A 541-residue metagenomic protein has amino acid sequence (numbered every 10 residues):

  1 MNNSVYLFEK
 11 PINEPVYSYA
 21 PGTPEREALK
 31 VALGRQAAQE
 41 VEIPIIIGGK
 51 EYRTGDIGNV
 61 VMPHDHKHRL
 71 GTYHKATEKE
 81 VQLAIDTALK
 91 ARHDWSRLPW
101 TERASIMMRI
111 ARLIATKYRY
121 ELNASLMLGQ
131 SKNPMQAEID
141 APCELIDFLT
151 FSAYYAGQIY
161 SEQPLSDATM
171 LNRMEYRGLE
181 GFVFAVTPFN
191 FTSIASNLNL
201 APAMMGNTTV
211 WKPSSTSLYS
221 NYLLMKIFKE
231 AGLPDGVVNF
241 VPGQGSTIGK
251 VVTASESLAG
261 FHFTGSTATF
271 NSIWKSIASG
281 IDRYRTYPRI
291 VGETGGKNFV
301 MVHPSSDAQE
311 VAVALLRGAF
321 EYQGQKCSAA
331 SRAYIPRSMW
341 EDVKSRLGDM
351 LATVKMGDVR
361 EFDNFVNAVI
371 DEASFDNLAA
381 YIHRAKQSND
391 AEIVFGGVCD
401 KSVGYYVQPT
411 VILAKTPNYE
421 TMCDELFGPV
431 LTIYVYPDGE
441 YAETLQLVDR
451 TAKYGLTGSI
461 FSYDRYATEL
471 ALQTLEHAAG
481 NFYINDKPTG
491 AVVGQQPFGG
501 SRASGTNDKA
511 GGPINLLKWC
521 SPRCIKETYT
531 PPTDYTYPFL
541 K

Functional and structural regions predicted by a protein language model:
M1-L7, E14, S18, D65-Y73 (+9 more regions): Conserved C-terminal structural/oligomerization subdomain of aldehyde/semialdehyde dehydrogenase
M1-R69: Hydrophobic face of amphipathic alpha-helices that form TPR/SEL1-like repeat modules and related alpha-solenoid
R53-G55, N59-V61, H66-Y160, L445 (+1 more regions): Glycine-rich loop-to-alpha-helix module at the N-terminal edge of alpha/beta enzyme cores
K67, A88, R103, L126 (+9 more regions): Residue-level signal for inorganic ion chemistry
S125-K132, P164-A168, E361-N367: Short linear capping/connector segments at secondary-structure termini
M127, L145-I146, A156-E310, N507: Rossmann-like NAD(P) dinucleotide-binding subdomain of oxidoreductase/dehydrogenase enzymes
N133, T209-K212, G236, K297-M301 (+5 more regions): Short beta-alpha connecting loops at secondary-structure transitions that line or flank enzyme active sites
I227-G232, A254-S255, G260, T267-P417 (+5 more regions): ALDH superfamily catalytic-core signature
